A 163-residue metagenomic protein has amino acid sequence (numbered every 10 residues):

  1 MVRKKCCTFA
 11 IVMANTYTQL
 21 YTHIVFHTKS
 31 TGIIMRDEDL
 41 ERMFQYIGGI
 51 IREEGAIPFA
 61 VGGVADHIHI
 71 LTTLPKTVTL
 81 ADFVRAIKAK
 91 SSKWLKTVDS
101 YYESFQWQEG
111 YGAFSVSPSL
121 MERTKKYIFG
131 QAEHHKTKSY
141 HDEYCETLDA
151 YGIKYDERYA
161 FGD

Functional and structural regions predicted by a protein language model:
M1-D163: Basic nucleic-acid-binding interfaces
